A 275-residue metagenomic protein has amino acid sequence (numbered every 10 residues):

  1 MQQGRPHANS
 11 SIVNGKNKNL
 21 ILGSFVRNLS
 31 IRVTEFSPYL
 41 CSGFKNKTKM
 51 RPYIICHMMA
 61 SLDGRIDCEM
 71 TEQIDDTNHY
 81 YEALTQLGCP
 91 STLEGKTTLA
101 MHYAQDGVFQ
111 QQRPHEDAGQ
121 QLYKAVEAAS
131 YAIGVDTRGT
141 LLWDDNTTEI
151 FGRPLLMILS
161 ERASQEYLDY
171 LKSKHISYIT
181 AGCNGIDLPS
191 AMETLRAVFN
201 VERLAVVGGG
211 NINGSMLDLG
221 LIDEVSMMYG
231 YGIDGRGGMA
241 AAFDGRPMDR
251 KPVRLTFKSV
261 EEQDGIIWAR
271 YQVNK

Functional and structural regions predicted by a protein language model:
Q3, F36: Cationic, low-complexity basic patches in intrinsically disordered or flexible, solvent-exposed regions
A8, G15-K18, V26: Short hydrophobic alpha-helical segments enriched in small aliphatic residues
L20-L22, L29, L40: Short hydrophobic targeting helices and cationic amphipathic motifs that mediate membrane/organellar targeting
R32-V33, G43: Short Gly/Ser/Thr- and charged-rich N-terminal loops/segments that act as flexible capping/hinge elements
G43-K275: Enzymes that bind and transform nitrogen-containing heteroaromatic metabolites
